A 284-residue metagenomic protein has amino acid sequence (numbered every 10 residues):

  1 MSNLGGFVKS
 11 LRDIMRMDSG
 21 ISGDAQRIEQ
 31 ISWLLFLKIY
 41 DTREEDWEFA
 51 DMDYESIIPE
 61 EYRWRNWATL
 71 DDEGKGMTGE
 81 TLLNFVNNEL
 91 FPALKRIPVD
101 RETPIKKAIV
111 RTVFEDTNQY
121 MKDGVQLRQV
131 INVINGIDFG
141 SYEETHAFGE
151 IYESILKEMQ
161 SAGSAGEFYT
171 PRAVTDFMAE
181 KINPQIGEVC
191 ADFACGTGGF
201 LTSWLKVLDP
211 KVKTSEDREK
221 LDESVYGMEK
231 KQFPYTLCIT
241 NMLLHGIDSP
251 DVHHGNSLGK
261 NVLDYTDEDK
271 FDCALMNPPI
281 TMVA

Functional and structural regions predicted by a protein language model:
M1-I186, H253-V262: Non-catalytic, mostly N-terminal accessory regions of nucleic-acid modification and defense proteins
S164-M276, T281-V283: Conserved S-adenosyl-L-methionine
